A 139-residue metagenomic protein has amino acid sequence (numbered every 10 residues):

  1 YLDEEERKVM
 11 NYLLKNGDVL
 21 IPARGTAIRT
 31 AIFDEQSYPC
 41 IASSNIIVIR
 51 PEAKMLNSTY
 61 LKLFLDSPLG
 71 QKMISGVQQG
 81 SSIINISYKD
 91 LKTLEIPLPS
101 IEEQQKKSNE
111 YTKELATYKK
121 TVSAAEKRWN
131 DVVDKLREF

Functional and structural regions predicted by a protein language model:
Y1, V19-S43, M73-G76: Short, ligand-facing micro-motifs at secondary-structure edges
Y1-N16: Sequence-specific dsDNA recognition surfaces
K8-V9, Q36, S81: A structural connector/turn signal
P39-I47, Q79-Q105, D134: A short glycine-rich beta-alpha junction/loop motif
P39-K62: Short peripheral tails and domain-boundary helices/loops at the edges of structured domains
K54-K62, K92-E126, N130: Amphipathic alpha-helical segments
S58-Q71, S75-Q79: Glycine- and charge-enriched low-complexity intrinsically disordered segments
W129-F139: Amphipathic alpha-helical segments that form coiled-coils or helix-hairpins used for dimerization/assembly
